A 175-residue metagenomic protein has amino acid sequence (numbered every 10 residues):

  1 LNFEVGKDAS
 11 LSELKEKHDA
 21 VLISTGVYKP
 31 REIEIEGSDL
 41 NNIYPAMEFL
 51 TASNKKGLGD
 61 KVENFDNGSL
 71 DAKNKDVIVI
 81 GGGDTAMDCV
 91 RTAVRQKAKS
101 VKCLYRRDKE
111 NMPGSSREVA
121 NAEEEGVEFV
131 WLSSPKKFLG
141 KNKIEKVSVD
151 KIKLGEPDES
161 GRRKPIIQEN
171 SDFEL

Functional and structural regions predicted by a protein language model:
L1-E32, N54-N67, R95-L175: A Rossmann-like FAD-binding core segment of flavoenzymes
N2, P30-Q96: Glycine-rich dinucleotide-binding loop and its adjacent helix/turn
